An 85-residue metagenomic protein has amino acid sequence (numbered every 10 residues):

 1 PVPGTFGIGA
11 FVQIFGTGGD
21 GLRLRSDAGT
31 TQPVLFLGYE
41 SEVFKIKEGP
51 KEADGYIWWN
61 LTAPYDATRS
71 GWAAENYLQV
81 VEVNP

Functional and structural regions predicted by a protein language model:
P1-F11, F15, G49, Q79-P85: Ser/Thr-rich, Proline-interspersed low-complexity disordered segments
A10-V12, G29, G71-A73: Small-side-chain structural scaffolding
T17-D20: Short proline/glycine-enriched turn/loop motifs at strand-loop junctions of beta-rich domains
D27-P33: Short alpha-helix capping/helix-loop boundary micro-motifs
F36-Y77: SH3/SH3-like beta-barrel superfamily modules
